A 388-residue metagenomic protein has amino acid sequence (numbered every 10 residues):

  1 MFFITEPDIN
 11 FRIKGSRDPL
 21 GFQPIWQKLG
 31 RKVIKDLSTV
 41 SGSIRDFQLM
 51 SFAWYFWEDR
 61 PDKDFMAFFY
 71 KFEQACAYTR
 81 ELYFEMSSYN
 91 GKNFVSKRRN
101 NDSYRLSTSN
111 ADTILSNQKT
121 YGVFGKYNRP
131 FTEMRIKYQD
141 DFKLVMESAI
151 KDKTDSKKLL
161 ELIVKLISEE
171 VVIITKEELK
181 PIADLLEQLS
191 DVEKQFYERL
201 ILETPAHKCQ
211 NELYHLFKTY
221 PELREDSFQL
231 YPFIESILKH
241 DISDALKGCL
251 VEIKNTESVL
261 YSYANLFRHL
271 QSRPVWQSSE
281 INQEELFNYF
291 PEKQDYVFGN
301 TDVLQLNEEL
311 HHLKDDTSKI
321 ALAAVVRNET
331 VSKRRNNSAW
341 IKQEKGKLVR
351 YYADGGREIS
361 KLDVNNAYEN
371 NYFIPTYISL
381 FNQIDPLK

Functional and structural regions predicted by a protein language model:
M1-K388: Non-catalytic recognition/regulatory regions in large multidomain proteins
